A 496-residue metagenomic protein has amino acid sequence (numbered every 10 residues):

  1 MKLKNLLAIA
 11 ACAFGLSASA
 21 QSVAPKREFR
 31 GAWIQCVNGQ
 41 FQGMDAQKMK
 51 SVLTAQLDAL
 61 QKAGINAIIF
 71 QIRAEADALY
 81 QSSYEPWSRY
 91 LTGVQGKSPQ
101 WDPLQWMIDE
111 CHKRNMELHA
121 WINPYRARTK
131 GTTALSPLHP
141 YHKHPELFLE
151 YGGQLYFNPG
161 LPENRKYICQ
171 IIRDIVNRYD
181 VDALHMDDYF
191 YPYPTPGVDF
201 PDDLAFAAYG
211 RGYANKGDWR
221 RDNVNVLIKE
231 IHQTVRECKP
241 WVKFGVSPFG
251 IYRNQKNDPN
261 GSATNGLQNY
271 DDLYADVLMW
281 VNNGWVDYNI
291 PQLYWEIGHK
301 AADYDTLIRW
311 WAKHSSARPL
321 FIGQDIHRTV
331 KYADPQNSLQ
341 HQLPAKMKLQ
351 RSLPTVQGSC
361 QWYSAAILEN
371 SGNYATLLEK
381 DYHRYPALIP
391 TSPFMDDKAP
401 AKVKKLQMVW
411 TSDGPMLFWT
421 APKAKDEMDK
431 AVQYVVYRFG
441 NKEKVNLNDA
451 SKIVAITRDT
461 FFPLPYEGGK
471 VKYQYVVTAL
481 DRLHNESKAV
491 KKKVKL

Functional and structural regions predicted by a protein language model:
R27, Q35, G39-Q47, A120 (+2 more regions): Active-site-adjacent "subsite" loops/lids of carbohydrate-active enzymes
S51-A78, R178-D182: Catalytic domains of carbohydrate-active enzymes, especially glycoside hydrolases
A63-P99: Aromatic-lined carbohydrate-binding/catalytic grooves of carbohydrate-active enzymes
A78-T92, R126-G152, D188-R211, K256-L267: Aromatic- and acidic-residue-enriched segments that line the glycan-binding/catalytic groove of carbohydrate-active
E163-I171, N177-M186, F190-L293, G298-A317 (+1 more regions): Active-site neighborhood of glycoside hydrolase catalytic domains
Y274-K300, S316-F394: Substrate-binding cleft of secreted/luminal carbohydrate-active enzymes
N373-M428, H484-L496: Pro/Thr/Ser/Gly-rich low-complexity, intrinsically disordered linker/stalk tracts
P463-S487: Beta-strand-rich modules
